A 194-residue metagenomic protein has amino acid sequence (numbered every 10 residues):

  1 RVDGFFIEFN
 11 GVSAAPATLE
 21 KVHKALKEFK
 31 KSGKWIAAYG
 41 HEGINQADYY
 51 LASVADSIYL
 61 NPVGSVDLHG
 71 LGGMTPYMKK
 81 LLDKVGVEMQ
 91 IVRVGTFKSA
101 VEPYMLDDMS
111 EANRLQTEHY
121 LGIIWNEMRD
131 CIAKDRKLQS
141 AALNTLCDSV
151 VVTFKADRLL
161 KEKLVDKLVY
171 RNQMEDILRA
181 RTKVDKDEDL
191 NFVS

Functional and structural regions predicted by a protein language model:
R1-Q139, N144-T153, R179-S194: Small-residue-centered hinge/linker elements
Y59-L60, V165-R171: Short acidic-hydrophobic, aromatic-tinged amphipathic segments that line or gate anion-handling sites
S149, A156-L159, L168: PDZ peptide-recognition modules
